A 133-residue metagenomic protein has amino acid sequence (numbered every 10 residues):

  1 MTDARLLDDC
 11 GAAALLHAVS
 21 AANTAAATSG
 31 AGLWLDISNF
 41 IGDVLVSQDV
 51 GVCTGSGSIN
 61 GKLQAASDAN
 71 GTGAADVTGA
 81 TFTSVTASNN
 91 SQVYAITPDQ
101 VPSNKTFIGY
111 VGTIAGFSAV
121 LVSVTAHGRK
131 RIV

Functional and structural regions predicted by a protein language model:
M1-A14, T113-V133: C-terminal interaction-tip segments
M1-N39: Solvent-exposed, flexible loop/coil segments flanking beta-strands in beta-rich domains
G32-L35, N90-Q100: Exposed aromatic-hydrophobic patches
I37-V50, T54-I59: Aromatic, loop-rich ligand-recognition surfaces of beta-strand-rich domains
G42-Q48, Q100-A119: Noncatalytic modules at the cell exterior or secretory-pathway interfaces, chiefly beta-strand-rich lectin/adhesion
V50-S58, A69, A115-V120: Extended, low-complexity, turn-rich repeat/linker tracts enriched in Gly/Pro/Ser/Thr and Asp/Glu that occur
K62-D68: Predominantly extracellular/luminal cell-surface or secreted proteins
D76-A87: Solvent-exposed serine/threonine-rich low-complexity stretches and specific carbohydrate-binding patches
